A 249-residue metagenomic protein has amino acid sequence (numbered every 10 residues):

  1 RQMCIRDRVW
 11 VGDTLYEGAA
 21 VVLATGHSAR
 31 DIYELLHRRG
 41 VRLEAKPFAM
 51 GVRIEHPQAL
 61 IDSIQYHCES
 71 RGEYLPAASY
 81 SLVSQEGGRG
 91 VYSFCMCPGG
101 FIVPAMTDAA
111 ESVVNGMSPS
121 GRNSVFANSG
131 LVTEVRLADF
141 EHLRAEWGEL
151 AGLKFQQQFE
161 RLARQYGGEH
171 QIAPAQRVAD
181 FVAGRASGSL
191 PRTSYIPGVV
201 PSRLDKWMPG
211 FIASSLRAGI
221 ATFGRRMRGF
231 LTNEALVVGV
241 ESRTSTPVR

Functional and structural regions predicted by a protein language model:
Q2, R6-R249: Residues forming the flavin
